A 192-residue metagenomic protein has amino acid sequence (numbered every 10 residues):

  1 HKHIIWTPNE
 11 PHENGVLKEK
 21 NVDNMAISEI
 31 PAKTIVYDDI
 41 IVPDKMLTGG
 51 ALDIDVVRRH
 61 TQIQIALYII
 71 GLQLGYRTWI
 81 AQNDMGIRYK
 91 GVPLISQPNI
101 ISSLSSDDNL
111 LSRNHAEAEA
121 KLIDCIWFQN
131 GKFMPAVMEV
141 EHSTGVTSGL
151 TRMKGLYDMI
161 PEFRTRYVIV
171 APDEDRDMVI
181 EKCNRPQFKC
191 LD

Functional and structural regions predicted by a protein language model:
K2-V36: Internal, Lys/Arg-enriched amphipathic helical interaction segments that engage polyanionic partners
S28-R88, H115: Nuclease catalytic cores
V56, I80-K132: Active-site metal-binding core of divalent-cation-utilizing nuclease and nuclease-like domains
L67, C125-W127, A136-H142: Conserved catalytic cores of phosphodiester-cleaving nucleases, focusing on short active-site segments
D84-G86, V168-D177: Short beta-alpha junction loops
L94-S96, D173-D192: Domain-level recognition of nuclease-like catalytic cores that cleave nucleotide substrates
A116-A118, M134-K154, M178-V179: Active-site-adjacent loop/helix micro-motif of nuclease/hydrolase catalytic cores
G145-I169, E181-K182, P186: Short, charged, amphipathic alpha-helix that recurs within catalytic cores of restriction-modification and other
